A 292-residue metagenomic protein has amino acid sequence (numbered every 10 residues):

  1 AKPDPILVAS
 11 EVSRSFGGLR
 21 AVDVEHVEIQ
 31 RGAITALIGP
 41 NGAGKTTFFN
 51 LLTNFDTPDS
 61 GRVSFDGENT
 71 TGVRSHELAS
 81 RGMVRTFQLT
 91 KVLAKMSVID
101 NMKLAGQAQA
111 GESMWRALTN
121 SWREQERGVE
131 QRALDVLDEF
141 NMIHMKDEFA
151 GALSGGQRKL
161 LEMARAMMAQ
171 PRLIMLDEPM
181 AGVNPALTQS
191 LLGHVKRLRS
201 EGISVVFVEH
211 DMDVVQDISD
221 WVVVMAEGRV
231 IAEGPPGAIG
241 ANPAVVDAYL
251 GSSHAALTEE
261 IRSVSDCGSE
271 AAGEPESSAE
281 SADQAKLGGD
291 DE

Functional and structural regions predicted by a protein language model:
I38-P40: The feature captures the beta-strand-to-loop junction immediately N-terminal to the Walker
T53: Helix-to-loop junction immediately C-terminal to a conserved catalytic motif
G61-E68, S80-R81: Conserved ABC transporter NBD signature motif
S113-M145, G193-K196: Conserved ABC ATPase "signature" region
I174-E178: Catalytic Walker B motif of ABC-type/P-loop ATPase nucleotide-binding domains
V215-D217: A short, surface-exposed alpha-helical micro-motif characterized by mixed small hydrophobic and charged/polar residues
